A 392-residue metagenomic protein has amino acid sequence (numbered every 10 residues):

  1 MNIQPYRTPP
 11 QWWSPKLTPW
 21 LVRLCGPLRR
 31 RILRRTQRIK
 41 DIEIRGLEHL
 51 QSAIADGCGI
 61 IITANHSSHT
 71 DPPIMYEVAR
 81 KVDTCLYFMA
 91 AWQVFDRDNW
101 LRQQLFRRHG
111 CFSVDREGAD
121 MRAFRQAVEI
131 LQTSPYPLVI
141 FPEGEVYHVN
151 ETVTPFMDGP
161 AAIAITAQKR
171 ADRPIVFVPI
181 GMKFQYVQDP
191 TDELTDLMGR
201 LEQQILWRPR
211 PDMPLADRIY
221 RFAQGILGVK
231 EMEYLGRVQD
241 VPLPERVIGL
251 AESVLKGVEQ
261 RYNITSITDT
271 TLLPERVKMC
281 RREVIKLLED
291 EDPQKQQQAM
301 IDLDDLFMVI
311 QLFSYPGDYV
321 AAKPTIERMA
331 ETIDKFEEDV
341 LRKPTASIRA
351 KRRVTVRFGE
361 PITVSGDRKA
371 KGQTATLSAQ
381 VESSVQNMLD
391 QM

Functional and structural regions predicted by a protein language model:
M1-T70, V78-T84, W92-V94, M121-R122 (+4 more regions): Membrane-interfacial terminal anchoring regions of lipid-handling membrane enzymes
I44-G46, F112-E117: Short acidic-hydrophobic, aromatic-tinged amphipathic segments that line or gate anion-handling sites
Y87, F112-S113, V139: Short hydrophobic alpha-helical runs that function as membrane-insertion/retention elements
A90-D96, Q103: Membrane helical hairpin/interfacial module
L105-F106, G110: Domain-scale detector for complete catalytic domains at protein termini or as standalone homologs
P142-E143: Short acidic, glycine-rich surface-loop motifs adjacent to enzyme active sites
